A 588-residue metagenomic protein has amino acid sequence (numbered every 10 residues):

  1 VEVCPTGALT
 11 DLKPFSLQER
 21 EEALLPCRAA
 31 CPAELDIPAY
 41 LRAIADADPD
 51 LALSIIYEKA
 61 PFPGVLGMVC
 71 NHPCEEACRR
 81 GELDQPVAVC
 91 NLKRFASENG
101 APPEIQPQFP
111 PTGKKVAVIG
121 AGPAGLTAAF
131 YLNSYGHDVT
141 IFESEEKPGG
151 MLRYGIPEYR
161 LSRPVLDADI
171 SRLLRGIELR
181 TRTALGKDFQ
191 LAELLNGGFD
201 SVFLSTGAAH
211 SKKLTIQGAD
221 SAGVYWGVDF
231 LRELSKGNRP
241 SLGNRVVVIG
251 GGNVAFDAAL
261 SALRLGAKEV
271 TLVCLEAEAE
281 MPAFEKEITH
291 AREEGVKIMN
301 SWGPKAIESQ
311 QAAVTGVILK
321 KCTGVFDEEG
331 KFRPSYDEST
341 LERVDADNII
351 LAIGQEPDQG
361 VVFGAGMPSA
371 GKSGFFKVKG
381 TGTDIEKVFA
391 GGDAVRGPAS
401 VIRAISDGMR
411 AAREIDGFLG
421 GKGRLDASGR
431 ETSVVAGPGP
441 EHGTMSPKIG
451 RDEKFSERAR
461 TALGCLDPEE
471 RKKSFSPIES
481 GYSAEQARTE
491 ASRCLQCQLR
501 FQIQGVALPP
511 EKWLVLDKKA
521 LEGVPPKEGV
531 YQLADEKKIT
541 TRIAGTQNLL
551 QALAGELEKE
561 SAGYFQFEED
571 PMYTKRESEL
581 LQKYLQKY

Functional and structural regions predicted by a protein language model:
V1, L9-A30, L51-H72, P102-I119 (+7 more regions): Ferredoxin-like iron-sulfur electron-transfer modules
V1-S16, P26-D46, G67-A96, T140 (+3 more regions): Iron-sulfur cluster-binding cysteine motifs and their immediate structural context in ferredoxin-like electron-transfer
E34-I44, L53-S54, A60, E82 (+9 more regions): Beta1-alpha1 glycine-rich phosphate/pyrophosphate-binding loop at the start of Rossmann-like nucleotide-binding domains
L51, P110-P111, K115-I119, D167-I216 (+4 more regions): Feature captures the FAD/FMN-dependent oxidoreductase FAD-binding
F95-F109, S171-K187, S211-L265, S369-I385: Glycine-rich dinucleotide-binding loop and its adjacent helix/turn
D220-G243, I307, D327-P398, I402 (+2 more regions): FAD-site-proximal beta/loop scaffold in flavoenzymes
A394-L425: A conserved FAD-binding loop/helix module that cradles the flavin
G505-G555, E568-L581: GIY-YIG nuclease catalytic motif and its immediate N-terminal context
